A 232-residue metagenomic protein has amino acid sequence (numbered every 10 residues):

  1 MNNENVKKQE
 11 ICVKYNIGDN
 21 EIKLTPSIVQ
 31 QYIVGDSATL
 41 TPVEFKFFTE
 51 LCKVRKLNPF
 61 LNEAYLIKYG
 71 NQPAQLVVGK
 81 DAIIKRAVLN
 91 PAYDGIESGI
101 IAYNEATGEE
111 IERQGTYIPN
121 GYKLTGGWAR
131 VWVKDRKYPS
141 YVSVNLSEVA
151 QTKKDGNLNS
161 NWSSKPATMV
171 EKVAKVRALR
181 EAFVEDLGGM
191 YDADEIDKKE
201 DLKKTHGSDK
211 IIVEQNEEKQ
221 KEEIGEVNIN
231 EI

Functional and structural regions predicted by a protein language model:
M1-I232: Glycine-rich anion-binding surface patch
